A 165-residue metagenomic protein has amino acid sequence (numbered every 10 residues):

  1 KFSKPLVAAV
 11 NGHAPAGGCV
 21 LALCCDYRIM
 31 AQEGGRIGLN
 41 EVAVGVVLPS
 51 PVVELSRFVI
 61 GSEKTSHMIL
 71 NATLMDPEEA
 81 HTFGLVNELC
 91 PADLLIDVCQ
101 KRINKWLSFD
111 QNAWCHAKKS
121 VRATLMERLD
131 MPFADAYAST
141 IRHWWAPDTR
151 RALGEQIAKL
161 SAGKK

Functional and structural regions predicted by a protein language model:
K1-A8: Conserved catalytic cysteine-centered active-site region of acyl-thioester-dependent Claisen-condensing enzymes
A9, P15-M68, V98-R102: CoA-thioester-processing core
Y27, H67, N71-T73, E79 (+2 more regions): Well-ordered beta-strand positions
M30-G35, V86-A134, L160-K164: C-terminal long alpha-helix characteristic of the crotonase
G61-S66, M75-T82, D110: Short, structured loop/turn "capping" segments at alpha-beta junctions
M68-I69, A117-S120, T140: Short alpha-helical scaffolding segments that buttress acidic/His motifs in well-ordered protein cores
R151-K165: Terminal low-complexity tails and localization/encapsulation signals of metabolic enzymes
